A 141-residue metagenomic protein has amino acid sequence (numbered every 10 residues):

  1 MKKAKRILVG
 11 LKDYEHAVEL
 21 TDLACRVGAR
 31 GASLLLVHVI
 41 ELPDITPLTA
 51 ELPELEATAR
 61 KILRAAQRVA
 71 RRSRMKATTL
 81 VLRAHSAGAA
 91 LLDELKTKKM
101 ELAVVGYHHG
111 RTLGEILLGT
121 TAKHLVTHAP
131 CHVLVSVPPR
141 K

Functional and structural regions predicted by a protein language model:
M1-K2, R71-A103, R140-K141: Structural beta-alpha unit
K2-P53, V69, S73: Small/aliphatic-rich secondary-structure junction motif
G10, R83, G106: Conserved residues at the C-terminal ends of beta-strands
V18, H85-A89, G119: Structural motif corresponding to alpha-helix initiation and N-cap regions
L20, A24, A66, L91 (+1 more regions): Aromatic/hydrophobic pocket-lining residues that form π-stacking "cages" and hydrophobic walls in ligand
R26, K96-K141: Gly/Ser-rich helix-loop-strand patches that form or flank binding pockets for ribonucleotide-derived cofactors
L35-V37, T78-L82, L134: General small-molecule cofactor/ligand-binding pocket signal
E51-K61: A short acidic, glycine-rich active-site loop that binds or catalyzes chemistry on phosphate/adenosine moieties
